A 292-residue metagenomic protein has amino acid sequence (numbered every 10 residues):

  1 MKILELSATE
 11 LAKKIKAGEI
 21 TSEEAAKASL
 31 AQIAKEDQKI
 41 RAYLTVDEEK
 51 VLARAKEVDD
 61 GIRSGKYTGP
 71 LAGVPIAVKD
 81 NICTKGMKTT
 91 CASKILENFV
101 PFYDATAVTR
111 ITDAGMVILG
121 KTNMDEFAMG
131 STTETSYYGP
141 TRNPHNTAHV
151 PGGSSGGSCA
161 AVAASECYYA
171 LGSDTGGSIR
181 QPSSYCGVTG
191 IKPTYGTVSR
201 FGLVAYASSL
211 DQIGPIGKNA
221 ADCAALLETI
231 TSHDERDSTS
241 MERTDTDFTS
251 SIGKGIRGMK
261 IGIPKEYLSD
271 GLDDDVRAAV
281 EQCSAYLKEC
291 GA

Functional and structural regions predicted by a protein language model:
M1-A53, E289-C290: An N-terminal boundary/leader segment
L11-A17, L96-V100, D211-K218: Short, well-ordered beta-strand elements within core beta-sheets of diverse protein domains
S29, V51, G73, K79 (+4 more regions): Conserved hydrophobic/aromatic pocket- or pore-lining residues that grip, position, or stack substrates in active sites
V46-T68: Histidine-rich, glycine-flanked metal-binding segment
P70-R110, S131: Enzymes and membrane/adaptor proteins characterized by extended Gly/Ser/Thr/Asp/Glu-rich, aromatic-dotted
Y103-H233: Short glycine/serine-rich loop segments
K192-C283: A short helix-breaking turn/cap at a secondary-structure junction
